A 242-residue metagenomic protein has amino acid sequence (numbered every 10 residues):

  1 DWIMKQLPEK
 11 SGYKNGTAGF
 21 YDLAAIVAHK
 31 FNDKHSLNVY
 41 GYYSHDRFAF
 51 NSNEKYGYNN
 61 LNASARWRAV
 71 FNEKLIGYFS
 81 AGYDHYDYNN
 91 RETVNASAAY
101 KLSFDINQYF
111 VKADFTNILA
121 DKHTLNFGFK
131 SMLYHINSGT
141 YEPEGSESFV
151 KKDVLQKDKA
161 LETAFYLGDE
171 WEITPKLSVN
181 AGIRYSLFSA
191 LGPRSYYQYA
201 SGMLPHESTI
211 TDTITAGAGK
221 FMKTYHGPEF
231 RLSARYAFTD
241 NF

Functional and structural regions predicted by a protein language model:
D1-W2, Y43-R47, Y83-D87, S131-N137 (+1 more regions): Transmembrane beta-strands of outer-membrane beta-barrel pores
I3, I26, S36-Y40, I76-S80 (+3 more regions): Residue-level detector of the transmembrane beta-barrel scaffold of outer-membrane proteins
E9-Y13, F48-E54, N62-R66, V94-S103 (+5 more regions): Extracellular loop and loop/strand-boundary signature of outer-membrane beta-barrel proteins
G12-R47, K55-G77, A81-Y83, L119-A120: Transmembrane beta-barrel wall of Gram-negative outer-membrane proteins
N15-G19, K55-N59, K101-N107, L155-L161 (+2 more regions): Short sequence motifs at beta-strands and strand-loop junctions characteristic of Gram-negative outer-membrane
Y21-A25, G41, N59-A65, A81 (+3 more regions): Hydrophobic, lipid-facing positions within transmembrane beta-strands of outer-membrane proteins
N32-K34, N72-K74, A120-T124, T174-K176 (+1 more regions): Strand-connecting loop/turn motifs
N126-F242: Signature of Gram-negative outer-membrane beta-barrel scaffolds
